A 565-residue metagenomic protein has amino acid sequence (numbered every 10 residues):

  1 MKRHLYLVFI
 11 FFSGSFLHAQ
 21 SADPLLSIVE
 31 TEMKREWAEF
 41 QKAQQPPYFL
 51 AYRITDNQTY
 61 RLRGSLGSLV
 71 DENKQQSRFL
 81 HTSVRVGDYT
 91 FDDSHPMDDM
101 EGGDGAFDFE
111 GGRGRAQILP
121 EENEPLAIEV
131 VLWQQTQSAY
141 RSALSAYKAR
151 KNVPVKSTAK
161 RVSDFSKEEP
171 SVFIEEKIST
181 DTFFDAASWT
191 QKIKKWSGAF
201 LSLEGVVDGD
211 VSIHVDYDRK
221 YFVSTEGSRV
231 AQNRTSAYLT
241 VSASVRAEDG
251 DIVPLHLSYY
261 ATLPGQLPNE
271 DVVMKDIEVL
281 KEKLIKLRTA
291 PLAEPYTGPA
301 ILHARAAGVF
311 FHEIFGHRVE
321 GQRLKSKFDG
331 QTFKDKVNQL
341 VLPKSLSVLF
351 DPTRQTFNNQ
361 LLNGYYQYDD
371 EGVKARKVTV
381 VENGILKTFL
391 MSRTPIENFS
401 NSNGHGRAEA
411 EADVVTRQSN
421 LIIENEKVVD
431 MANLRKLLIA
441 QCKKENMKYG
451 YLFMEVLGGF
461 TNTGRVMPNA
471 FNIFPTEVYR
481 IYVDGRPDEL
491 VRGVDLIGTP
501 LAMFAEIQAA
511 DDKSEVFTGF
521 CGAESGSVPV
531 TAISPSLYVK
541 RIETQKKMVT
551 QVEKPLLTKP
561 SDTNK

Functional and structural regions predicted by a protein language model:
H4-S13: Sec-dependent N-terminal signal peptides
A19-V373, K377, E382-I385, N398 (+6 more regions): Active-site bordering "gate/hinge" segments that shape substrate access to catalytic or cofactor-binding pockets
H256-L257, M391, R492-G493: Short clusters of small/polar residues that mark proteolytic maturation junctions
Q355-L362, A375, N420-N425, K436-L437 (+2 more regions): A glycine- and small/hydrophobic-rich beta-loop-beta segment that serves as a flexible "lid/hinge" or phosphate-binding
D369-D370, D413, A470-N472: Replace "in large, NTP-powered and nucleic-acid-processing enzymes" with "in large, NTP-powered factors and other
K387-Q441: C-terminal, non-catalytic macromolecule-binding modules
E424-A502, T518-E524: Hydrophobic alpha-helical bundle architecture
